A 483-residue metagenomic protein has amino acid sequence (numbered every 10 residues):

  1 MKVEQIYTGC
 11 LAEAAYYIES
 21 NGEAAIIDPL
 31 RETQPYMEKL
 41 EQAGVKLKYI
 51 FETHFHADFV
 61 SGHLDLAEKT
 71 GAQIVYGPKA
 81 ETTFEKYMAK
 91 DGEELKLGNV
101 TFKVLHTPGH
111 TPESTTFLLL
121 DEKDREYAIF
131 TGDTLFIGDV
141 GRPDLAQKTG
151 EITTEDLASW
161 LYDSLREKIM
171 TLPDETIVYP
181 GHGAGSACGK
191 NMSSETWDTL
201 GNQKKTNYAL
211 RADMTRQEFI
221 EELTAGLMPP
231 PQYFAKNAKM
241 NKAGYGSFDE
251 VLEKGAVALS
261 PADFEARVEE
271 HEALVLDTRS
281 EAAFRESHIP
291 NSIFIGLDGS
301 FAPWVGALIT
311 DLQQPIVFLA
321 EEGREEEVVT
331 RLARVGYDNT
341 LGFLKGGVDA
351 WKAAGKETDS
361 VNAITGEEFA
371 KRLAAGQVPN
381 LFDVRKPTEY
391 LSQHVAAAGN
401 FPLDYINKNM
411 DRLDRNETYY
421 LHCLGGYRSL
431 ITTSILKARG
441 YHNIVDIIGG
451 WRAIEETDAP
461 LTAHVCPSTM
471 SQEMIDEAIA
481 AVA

Functional and structural regions predicted by a protein language model:
M1-K46, F117-G132, I137-G138: Conserved beta-strand hairpin/beta-sheet module of binuclear metal-dependent hydrolase folds, prominently
I18, D28, H54, L66 (+8 more regions): Divalent metal-coordination and catalytic microenvironments
I26-I27, L47-H56, I74-K79, H106-G109 (+4 more regions): Active-site neighborhood of phospho(di)ester-bond hydrolases with catalytic His/Asp-centered motifs
P29-L30, F55, K79, T111 (+6 more regions): Active-site metal-binding loops of divalent metal-dependent hydrolases
T33-V75: Active-site metal-binding motif and surrounding structural segment of the metallo-beta-lactamase
T101, T111-P229: Metallo-beta-lactamase
R142, N202-K239, A243, E253 (+2 more regions): Rhodanese-like catalytic fold shared by cysteine-dependent sulfurtransferases and DSP/PTP-type phosphatases
P180-G185, K190-N191, K236-A238, T278-S280 (+1 more regions): Short, well-ordered beta-to-alpha junction loops that form the rim of enzyme active sites and present histidine/acidic
